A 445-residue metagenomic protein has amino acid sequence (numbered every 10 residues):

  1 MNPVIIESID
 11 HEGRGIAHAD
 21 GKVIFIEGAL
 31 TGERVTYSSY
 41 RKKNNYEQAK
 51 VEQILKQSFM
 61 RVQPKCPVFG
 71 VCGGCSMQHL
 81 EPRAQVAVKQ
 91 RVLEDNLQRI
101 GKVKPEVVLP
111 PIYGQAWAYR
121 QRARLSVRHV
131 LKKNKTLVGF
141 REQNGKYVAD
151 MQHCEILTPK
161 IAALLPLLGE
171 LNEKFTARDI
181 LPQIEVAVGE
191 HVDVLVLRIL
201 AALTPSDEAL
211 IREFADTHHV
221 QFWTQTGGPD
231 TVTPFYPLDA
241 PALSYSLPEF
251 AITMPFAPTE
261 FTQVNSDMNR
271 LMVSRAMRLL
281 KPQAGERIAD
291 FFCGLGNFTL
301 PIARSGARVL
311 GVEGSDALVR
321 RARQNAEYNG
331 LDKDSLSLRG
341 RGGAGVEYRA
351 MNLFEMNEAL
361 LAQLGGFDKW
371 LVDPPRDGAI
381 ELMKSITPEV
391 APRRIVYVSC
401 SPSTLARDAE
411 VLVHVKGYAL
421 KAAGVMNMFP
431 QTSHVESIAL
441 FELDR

Functional and structural regions predicted by a protein language model:
M1-P64, V68, L353: Terminal RNA-binding accessory module
I5, H11, A202-R445: Rossmann-like S-adenosyl-L-methionine
G15-D20, G139-E142, A322: Short, acidic/hydrophobic/Gly-rich beta-strand patch recurrent on exposed beta strands that often constitutes part
A17, G32, C75, S401 (+1 more regions): Residue-level signal for inorganic ion chemistry
T36-S38, R124, A289: Hydrophobic beta-strand signal
E52-P64, G70-L181: Extended interfacial segments that mediate partner engagement and assembly in macromolecular machines
P182-G189: Short edge beta-strands and adjacent turn/loop segments
